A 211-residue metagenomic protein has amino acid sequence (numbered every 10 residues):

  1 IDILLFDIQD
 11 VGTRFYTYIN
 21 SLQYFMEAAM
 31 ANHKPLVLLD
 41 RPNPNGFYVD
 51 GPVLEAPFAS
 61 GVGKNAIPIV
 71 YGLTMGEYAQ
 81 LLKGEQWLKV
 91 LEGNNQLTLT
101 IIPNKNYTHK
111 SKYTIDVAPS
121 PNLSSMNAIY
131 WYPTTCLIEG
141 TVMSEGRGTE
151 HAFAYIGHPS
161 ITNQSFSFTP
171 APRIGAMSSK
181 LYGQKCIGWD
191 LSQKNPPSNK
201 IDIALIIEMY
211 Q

Functional and structural regions predicted by a protein language model:
D2-I3: Structural motif
D7-Q9, L39-P42, N104-K105, H158: Active-site-proximal beta-strand/loop segments in catalytic clefts of secreted hydrolases
D10-S21: Glycine/threonine-rich flexible loop motifs
A31-P35: A short helix->loop->beta-strand "cap" motif at the edges of active sites that frequently abuts
V37-A59: Glycine-rich, charge-decorated loop segments at or immediately adjacent to ligand/cofactor-binding or catalytic sites
A59-T135: Conserved anion/nucleotide-ligand pocket segment
K105-G175: ATP/pyrophosphate-binding catalytic subdomain of soluble kinases
A152-Q211: Conserved functional hotspot residues or short segments at active or partner-binding sites across diverse domains
